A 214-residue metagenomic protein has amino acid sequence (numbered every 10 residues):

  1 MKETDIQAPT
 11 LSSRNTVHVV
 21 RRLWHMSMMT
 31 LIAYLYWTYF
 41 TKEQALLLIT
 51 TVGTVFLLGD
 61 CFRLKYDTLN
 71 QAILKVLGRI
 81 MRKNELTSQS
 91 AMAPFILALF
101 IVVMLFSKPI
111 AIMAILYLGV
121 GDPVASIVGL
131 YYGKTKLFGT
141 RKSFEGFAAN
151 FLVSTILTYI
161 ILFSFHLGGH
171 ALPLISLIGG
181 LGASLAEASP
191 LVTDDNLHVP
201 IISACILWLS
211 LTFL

Functional and structural regions predicted by a protein language model:
K2-L47, C61-L157, I161, H170-F213: Interhelical loop and helix-boundary elements at the membrane-water interface of polytopic inner-membrane proteins
Q44-F56: Alpha-helical transmembrane segments
